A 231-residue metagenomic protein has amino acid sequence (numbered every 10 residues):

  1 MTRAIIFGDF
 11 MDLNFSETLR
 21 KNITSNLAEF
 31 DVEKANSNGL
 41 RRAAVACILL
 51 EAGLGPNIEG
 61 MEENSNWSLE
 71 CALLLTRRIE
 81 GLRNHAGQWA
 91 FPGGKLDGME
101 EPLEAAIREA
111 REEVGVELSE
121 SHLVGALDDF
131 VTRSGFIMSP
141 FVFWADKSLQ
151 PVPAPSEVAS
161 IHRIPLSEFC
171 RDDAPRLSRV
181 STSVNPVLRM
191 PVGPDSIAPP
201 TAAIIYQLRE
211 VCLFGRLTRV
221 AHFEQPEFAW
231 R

Functional and structural regions predicted by a protein language model:
M1-A90, K95-E112, V116-L149, L188-R231: N-terminal leader/linker segments that precede catalytic domains of diphosphate-processing enzymes
P153-V192: NUDIX/MutT-family hydrolases
